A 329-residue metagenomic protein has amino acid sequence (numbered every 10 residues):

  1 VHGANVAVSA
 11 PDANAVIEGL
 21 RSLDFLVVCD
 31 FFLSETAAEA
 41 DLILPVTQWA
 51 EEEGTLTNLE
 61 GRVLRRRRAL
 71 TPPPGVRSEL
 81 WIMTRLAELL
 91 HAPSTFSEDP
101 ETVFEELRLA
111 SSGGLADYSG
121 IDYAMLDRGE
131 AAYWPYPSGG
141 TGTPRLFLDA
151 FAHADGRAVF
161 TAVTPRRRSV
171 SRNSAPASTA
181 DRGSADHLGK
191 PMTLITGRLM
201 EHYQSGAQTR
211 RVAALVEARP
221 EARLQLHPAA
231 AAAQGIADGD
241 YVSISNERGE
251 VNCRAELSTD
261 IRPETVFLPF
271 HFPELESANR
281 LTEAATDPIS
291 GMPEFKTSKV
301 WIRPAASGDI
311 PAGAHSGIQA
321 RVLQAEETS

Functional and structural regions predicted by a protein language model:
V1-R21: Glycine-rich, anion-gripping cofactor-binding loops and their flanking helix/strand elements in enzyme active sites
G3-A7, F32-S34, Q48-E51, A69-T71 (+9 more regions): Short, glycine-/Ser/Thr-/acidic-enriched flexible segments
V6-S9, W49, L56, R68-V76 (+2 more regions): Hydrophobic alpha-helical scaffolding
S9-A10, T36-A37, E53-T55, R66 (+6 more regions): Short helix/loop capping segments that flank catalytic or ligand/cofactor-binding pockets
A15-V16, R21-F25, D30-S34, R68-E88: Phosphate/diphosphate-binding loops
F32-R67: Flexible glycine/proline-rich, aromatic-decorated loop/lid segments
P73-R128, S205, T209-Q225, A229-S329: Long, contiguous, secondary-structure-rich segments that constitute the structural scaffold of globular domains
T102-A214: Long, low-complexity segments enriched in small/aliphatic residues
